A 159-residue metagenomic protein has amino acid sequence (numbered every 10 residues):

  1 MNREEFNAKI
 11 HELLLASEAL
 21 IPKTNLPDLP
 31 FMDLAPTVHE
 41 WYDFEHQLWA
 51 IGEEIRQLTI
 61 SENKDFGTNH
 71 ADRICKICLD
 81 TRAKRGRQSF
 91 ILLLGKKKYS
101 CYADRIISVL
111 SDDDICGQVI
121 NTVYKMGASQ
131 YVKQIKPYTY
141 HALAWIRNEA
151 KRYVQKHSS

Functional and structural regions predicted by a protein language model:
M1-L20: Extended amphipathic alpha-helical repeat scaffolds
R3-N7, K23-H39, S61-D80, K97-S111 (+2 more regions): Amphipathic alpha-helical scaffolding segments comprising HEAT/armadillo-like alpha-solenoid repeats
W41-R56, C78-R82, V109-S111: HEAT-repeat alpha-solenoid elements in large eukaryotic scaffold proteins
F44, L48-I51, R87, A103 (+2 more regions): Residue-level detector of extended alpha-helical repeat arrays and alpha-solenoid scaffolds
L48-N63, L93-L94, V123, A150 (+1 more regions): Hydrophobic core/packing positions within alpha-helical solenoid repeats
R82-A83, S111-I115, A142-R147: Short inter-helical turns and helix N-cap capping residues of alpha-solenoid HEAT/ARM repeat scaffolds
S89, R105-I106, Q118, T122 (+2 more regions): A short acidic, amphipathic alpha-helical/loop segment
